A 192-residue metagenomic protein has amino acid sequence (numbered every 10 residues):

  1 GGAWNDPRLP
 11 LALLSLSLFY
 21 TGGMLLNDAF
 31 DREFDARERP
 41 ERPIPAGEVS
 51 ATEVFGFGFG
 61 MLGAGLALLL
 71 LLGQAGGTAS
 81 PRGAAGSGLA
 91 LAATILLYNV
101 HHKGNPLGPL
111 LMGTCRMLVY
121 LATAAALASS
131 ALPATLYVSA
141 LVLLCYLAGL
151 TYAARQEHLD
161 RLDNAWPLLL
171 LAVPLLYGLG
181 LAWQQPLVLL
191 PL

Functional and structural regions predicted by a protein language model:
G1, G23, R37-E41: Short, conserved active-site loops that position catalytic residues or coordinate cofactors/metal ions across diverse
G1, G65-G73, I95-N99, V119-L127 (+2 more regions): Structural signal for membrane-spanning alpha-helices in multi-pass inner-membrane proteins, emphasizing helix cores
G1-R8, Q74-G76: Short, hydrophobic transmembrane alpha-helix segments
L11-L16, R32-I95, G113, T135-L141 (+1 more regions): Multi-pass membrane catalytic core of lipid/isoprenoid biosynthesis enzymes
S17-L26, A92-H101, L118, L141-E157 (+1 more regions): Transmembrane alpha-helical segments that form the membrane-embedded catalytic/substrate-channel core of multi-pass
A75-T78, N99-P109, A126-P133, A154-R161 (+1 more regions): Membrane-interface helix caps and helix-loop-helix hairpins in membrane proteins
R116, A125, S129-L147: Glycine- and acidic-residue-rich phosphate-binding/metal-coordinating active-site segment common to enzymes that handle
